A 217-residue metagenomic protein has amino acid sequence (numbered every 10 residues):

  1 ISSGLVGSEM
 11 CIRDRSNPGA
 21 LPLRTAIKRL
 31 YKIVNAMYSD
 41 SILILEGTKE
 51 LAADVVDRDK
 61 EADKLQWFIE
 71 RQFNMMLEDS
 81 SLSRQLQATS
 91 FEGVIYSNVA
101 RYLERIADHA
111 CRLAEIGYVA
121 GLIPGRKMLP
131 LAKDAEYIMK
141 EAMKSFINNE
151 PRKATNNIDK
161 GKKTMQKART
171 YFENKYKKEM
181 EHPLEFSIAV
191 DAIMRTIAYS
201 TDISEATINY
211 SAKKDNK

Functional and structural regions predicted by a protein language model:
S2-K217: Cytosolic, long alpha-helical scaffolding segments
